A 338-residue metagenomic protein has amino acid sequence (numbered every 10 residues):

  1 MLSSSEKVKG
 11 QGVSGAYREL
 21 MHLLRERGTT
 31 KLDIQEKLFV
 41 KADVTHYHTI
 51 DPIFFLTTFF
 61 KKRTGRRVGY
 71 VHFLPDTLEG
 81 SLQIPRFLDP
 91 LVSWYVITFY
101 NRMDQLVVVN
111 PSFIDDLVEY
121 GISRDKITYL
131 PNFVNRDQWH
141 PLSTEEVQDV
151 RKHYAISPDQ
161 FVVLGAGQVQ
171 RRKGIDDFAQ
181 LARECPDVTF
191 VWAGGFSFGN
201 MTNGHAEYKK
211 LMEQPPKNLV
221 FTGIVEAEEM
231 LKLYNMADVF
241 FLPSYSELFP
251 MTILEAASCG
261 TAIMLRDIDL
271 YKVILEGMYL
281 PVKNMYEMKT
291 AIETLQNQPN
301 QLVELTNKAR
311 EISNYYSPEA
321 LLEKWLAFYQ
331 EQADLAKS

Functional and structural regions predicted by a protein language model:
F87-L106, K209-M212: Membrane-proximal helix-turn-helix segments that form the acceptor-binding/catalytic region of lipid-linked
R151, S157-K173, A179-C185, V191: Conserved donor-binding/catalytic core segment of Leloir-type glycosyltransferases
T189-E207, G223: Glycosyltransferase donor-sugar binding loop
G204-E228: Nucleotide-activated donor-binding/catalytic signature segment of Leloir-type glycosyltransferases, i.e., the conserved
I224, K232-A237: Short alpha-helical donor nucleotide-sugar binding micro-motif in glycosyltransferases
Y245: Aromatic "clamp/platform" in nucleotide-sugar-dependent glycosyltransferases that forms part of the donor/acceptor
S258, A262-L265: Short hydrophobic beta-strand element within catalytic cores of glycosyltransferases and related nucleotide-activated
G277-E287, E293-N300: Conserved acidic donor-binding segment of nucleotide-sugar-dependent glycosyltransferases
